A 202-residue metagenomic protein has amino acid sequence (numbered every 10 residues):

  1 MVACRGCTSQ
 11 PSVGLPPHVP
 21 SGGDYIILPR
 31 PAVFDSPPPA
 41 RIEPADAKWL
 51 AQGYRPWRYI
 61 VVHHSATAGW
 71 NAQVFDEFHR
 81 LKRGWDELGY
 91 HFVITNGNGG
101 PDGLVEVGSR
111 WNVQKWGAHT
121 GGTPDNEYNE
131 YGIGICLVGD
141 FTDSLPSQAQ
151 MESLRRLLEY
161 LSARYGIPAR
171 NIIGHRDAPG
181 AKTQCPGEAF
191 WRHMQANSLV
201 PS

Functional and structural regions predicted by a protein language model:
A3-R58, N96-W111, T123-S202: Basic/polar, cationic surfaces and motifs that engage anionic cell-wall and phosphate/carboxylate ligands
K48, G53-G84: Active-site acidic/histidine clusters and adjacent loop/turn architecture that either coordinate catalytic ions
A72-F75, L104, G117-A118, Q148: Short, solvent-exposed loop/turn and secondary-structure capping segments
D76, R110-G122: Short acidic (Asp/Glu) patches
G84-W85, I167: Helix N-cap/coil-helix junction residues
